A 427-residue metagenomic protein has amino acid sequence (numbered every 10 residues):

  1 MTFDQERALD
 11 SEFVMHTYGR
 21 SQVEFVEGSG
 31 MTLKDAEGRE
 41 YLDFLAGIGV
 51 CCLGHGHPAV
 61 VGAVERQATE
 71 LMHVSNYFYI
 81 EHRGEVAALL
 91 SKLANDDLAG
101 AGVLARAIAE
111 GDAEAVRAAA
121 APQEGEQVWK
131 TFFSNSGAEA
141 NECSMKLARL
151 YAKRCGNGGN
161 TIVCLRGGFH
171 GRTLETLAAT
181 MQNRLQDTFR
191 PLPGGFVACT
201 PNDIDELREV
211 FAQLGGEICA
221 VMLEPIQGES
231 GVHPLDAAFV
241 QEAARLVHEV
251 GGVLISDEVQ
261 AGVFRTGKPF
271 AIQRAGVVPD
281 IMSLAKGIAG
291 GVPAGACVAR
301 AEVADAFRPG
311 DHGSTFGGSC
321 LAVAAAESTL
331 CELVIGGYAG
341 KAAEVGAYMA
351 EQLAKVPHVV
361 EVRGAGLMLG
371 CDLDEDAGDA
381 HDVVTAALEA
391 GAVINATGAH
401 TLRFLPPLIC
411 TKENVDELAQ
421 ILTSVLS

Functional and structural regions predicted by a protein language model:
M1-S427: Conserved N-terminal phosphate-binding loop of PLP-dependent enzymes in the Aspartate aminotransferase
